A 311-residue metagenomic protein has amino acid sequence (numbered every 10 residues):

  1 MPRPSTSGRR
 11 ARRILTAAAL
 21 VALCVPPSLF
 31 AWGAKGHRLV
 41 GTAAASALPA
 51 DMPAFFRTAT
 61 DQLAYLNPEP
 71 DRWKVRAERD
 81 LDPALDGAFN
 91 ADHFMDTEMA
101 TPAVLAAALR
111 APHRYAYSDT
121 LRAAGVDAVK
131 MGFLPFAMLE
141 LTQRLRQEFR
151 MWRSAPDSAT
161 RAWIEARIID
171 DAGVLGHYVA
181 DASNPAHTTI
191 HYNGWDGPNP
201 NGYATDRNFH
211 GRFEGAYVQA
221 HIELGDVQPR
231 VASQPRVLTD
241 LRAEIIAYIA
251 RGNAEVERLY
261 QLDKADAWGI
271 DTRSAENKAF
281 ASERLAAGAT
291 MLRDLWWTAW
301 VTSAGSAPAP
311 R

Functional and structural regions predicted by a protein language model:
M1, L23-C24, S46, A50: Compositionally biased, intrinsically disordered/low-complexity regions enriched for serine, proline and threonine
R3-T16: Bacterial N-terminal signal peptides that target proteins for export
S7-R10, L23, A31, D86: Feature targets compositionally biased, intrinsically disordered low-complexity regions with long contiguous runs
T16-P26: Bacterial N-terminal signal peptides
L29-D170, V174, P185-A286, M291-R311: N-terminal, motif-rich segments that launch catalysis or mediate targeting to/interaction with membranes, typified by
